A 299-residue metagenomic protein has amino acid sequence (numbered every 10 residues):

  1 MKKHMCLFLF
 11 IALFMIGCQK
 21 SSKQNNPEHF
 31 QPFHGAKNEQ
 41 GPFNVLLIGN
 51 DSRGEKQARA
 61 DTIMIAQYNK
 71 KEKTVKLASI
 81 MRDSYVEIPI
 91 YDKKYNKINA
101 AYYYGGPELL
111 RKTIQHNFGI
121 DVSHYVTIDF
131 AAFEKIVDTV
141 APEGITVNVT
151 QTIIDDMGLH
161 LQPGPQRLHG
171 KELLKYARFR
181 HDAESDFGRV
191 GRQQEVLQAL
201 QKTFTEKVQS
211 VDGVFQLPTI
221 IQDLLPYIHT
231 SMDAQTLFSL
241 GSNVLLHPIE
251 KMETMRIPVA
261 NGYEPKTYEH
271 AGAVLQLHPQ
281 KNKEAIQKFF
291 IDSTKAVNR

Functional and structural regions predicted by a protein language model:
M1-H4, L9: Positively charged n-region of N-terminal signal peptides that target proteins for export
M15-G17: C-terminal motif of bacterial Sec signal peptides marking the signal peptidase cleavage site
Q19-R299: Non-catalytic, solvent-exposed segments at the cell envelope interface
